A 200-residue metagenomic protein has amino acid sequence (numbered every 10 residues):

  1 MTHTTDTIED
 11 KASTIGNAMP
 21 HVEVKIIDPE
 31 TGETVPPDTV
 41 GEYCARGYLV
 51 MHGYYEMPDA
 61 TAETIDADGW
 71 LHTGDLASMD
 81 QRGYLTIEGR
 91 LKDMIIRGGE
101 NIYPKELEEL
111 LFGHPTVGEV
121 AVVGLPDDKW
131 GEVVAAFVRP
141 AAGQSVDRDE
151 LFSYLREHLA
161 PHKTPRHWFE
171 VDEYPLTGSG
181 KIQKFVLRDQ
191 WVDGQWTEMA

Functional and structural regions predicted by a protein language model:
M1-E23, P36-G41, V50-H52, A62 (+2 more regions): Conserved ATP-binding loop and adjacent catalytic segment of the adenylate-forming AMP-binding
V24-I26, D75-M79, V122: A structural signal for short hydrophobic beta-strand segments in well-ordered beta-sheet cores
K25, G32-E33, Y84, K181: Residue-level signal for well-ordered, solvent-exposed loop/turn and beta-edge residues enriched in charged/polar side
E33-D38, E42-K105, L110-G113, K129-W130: Conserved ATP-binding/catalytic segment of the ANL
I95, A121-D128, E132-R139, R148-A200: Conserved C-terminal "lid"/linker of ANL adenylate-forming enzymes
H114-V120: Short acidic amphipathic segments
